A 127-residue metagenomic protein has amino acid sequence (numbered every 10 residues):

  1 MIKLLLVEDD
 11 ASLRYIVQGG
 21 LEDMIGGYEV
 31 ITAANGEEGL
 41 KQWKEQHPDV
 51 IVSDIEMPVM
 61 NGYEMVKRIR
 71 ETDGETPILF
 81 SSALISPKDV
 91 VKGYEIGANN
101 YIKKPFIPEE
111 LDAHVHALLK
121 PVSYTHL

Functional and structural regions predicted by a protein language model:
D10-I31: Two-component/phosphorelay signaling modules centered on CheY-like receiver
N35-E38, N61-E64: Acidic catalytic/metal-coordinating carboxylates
Q46-V52: Active-site beta3 strand of CheY-like receiver
M57: Receiver (REC) domain active-site loop signature in two-component systems and cognate sites in sensor histidine kinases
K88, F106-V115: C-terminal output helix
T125-H126: Conserved small/polar residues in nucleotide/adenosyl-binding loops
